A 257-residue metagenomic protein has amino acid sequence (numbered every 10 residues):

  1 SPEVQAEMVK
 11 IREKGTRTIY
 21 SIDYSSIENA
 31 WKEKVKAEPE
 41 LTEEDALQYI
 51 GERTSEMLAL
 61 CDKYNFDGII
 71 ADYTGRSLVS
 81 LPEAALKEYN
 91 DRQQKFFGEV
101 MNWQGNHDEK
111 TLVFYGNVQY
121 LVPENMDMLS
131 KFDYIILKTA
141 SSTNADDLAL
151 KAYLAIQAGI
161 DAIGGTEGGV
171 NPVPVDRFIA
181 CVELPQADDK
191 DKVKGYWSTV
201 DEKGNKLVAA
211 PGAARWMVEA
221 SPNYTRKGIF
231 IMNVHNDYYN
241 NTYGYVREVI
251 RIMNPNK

Functional and structural regions predicted by a protein language model:
S1-G159, V175-I179, E183-D201: Chitinase-like catalytic core of GlcNAc-active glycosidases
A6-E7, P123, A162-G169, W216-M217: Intrinsically disordered, low-complexity boundary segments flanking structured domains
E13, K63, N102-N106, G165 (+3 more regions): Secondary-structure boundary motif
K95-E99, A158-A162, G212-W216, E248: Amphipathic alpha-helical segments that form well-ordered structural scaffolds and often line/cohere around active
G169-K257: Substrate-binding cleft of secreted/luminal carbohydrate-active enzymes
